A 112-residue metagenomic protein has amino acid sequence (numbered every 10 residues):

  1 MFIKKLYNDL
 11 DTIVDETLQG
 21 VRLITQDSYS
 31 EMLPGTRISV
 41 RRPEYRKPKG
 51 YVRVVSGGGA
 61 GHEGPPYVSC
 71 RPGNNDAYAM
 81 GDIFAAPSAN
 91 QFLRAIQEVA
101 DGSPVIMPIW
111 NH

Functional and structural regions predicted by a protein language model:
M1-R53, P72: N-terminal amphipathic/basic leader segments beginning at the initiator methionine
K4, V52-G59, N75-Y78, D82 (+1 more regions): Short glycine-rich or small-residue beta-strand-to-loop segments that form or flank ligand, phosphate, metal/Fe-S
T17-G20, S56-G57, A77, A95: Small-side-chain structural scaffolding
Y29, S103-P104: Secondary-structure boundary/capping signal
S39-R42, G59-G64: Short, functional N-terminal and low-complexity linear motifs
V40-K49, L93-S103: Glycine-rich phosphate/diphosphate-binding loops that line cofactor/substrate pockets in enzymes
G61-G102: Glycine-rich oxoanion-binding loops at beta->alpha junctions
